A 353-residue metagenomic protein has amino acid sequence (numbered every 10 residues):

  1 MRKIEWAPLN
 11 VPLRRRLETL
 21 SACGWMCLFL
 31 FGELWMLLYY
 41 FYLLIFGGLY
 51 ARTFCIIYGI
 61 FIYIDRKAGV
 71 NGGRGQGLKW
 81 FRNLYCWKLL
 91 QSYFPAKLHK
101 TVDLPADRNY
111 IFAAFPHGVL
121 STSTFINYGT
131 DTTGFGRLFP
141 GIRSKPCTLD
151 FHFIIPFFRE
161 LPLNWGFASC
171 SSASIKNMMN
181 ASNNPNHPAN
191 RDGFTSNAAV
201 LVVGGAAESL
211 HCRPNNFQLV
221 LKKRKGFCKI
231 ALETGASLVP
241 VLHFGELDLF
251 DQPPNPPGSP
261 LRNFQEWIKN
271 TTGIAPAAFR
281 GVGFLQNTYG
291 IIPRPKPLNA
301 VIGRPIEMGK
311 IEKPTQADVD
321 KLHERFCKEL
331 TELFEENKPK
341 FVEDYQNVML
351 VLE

Functional and structural regions predicted by a protein language model:
M1-L9: Short, charged cytosolic
L9-I62: Alpha-helical bilayer-embedded segments of polytopic membrane proteins, i.e., transmembrane/intramembrane helices
F61-G75: Transmembrane-helix exit/juxtamembrane "anchor" motif
A68, L98, G235, E246 (+4 more regions): Eukaryotic basic, amphipathic alpha-helical target segments in cytosolic regions
G75-V301, P305-I306, E312-K313: Soluble catalytic domains of membrane acyltransferases
T122, V241, E336, K340-E343: Generic macromolecular interface patches on structured domains
L298-V301, A317-F334: Pol beta-like nucleotidyltransferase catalytic core
P339-E353: C-terminal helix/juxtamembrane-tail motif
